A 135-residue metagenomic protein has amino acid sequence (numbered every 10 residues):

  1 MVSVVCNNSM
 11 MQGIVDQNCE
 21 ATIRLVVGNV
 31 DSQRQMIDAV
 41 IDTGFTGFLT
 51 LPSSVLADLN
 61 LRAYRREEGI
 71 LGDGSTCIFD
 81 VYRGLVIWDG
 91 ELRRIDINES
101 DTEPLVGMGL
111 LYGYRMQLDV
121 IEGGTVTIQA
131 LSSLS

Functional and structural regions predicted by a protein language model:
M1-S135: Pepsin/retropepsin-fold aspartyl endopeptidases
